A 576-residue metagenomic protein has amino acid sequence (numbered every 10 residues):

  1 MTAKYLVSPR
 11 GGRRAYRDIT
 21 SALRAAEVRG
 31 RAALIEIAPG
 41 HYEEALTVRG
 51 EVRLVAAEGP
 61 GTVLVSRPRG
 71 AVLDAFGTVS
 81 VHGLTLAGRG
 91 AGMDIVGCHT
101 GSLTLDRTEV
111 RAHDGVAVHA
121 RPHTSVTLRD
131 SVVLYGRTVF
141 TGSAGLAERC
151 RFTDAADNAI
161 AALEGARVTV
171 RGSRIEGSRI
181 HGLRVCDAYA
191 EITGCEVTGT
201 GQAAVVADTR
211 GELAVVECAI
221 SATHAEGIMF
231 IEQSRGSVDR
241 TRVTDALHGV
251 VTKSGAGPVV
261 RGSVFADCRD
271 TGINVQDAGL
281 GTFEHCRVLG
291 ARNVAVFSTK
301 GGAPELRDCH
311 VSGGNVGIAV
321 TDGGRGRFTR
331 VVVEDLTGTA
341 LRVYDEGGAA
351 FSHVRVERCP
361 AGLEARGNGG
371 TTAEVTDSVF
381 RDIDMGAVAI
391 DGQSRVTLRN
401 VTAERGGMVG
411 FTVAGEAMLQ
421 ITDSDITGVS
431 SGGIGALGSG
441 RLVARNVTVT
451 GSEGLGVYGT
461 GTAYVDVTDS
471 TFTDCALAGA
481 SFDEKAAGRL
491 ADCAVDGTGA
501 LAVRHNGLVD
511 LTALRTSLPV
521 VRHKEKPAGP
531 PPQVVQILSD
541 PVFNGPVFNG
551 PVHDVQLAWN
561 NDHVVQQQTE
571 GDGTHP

Functional and structural regions predicted by a protein language model:
M1-R24, V28: Right-handed parallel beta-helix/beta-solenoid
L23-A33, G59, A75-V79: Beta-strand repeat architectures
A33-I37, L54-A56, D492: Extracellular beta-strand repeat scaffolds in secreted/surface proteins
Y42-L46, S66-G70, R89-D94, D114-H119 (+19 more regions): Short glycine/acidic-rich loop motifs that flank beta-strands on beta-rich extracellular proteins
Y42-V55, V63-L103, D114-H123: Extracellular beta-strand-rich solenoid/capping regions of secreted or surface-exposed proteins that bind or remodel
E58, S80-G88, S102-A112, S125-G136 (+17 more regions): Right-handed parallel beta-helix
L64, D106, R129-D130, D239 (+1 more regions): Extended, small-residue-rich solenoid/repeat segments and analogous flexible loops that form exposed scaffolds
A500-P576: Long, low-complexity intrinsically disordered regions enriched in small/polar and proline/glycine residues
